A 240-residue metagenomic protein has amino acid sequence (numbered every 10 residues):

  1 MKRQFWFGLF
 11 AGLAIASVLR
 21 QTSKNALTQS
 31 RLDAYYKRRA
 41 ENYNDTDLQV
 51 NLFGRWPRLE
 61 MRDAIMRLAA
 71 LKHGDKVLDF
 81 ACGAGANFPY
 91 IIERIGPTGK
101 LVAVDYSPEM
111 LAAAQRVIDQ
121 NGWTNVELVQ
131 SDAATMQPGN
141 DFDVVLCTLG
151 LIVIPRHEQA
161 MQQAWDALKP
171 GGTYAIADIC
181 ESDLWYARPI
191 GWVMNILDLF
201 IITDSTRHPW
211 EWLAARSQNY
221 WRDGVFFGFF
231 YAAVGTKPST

Functional and structural regions predicted by a protein language model:
K2-R20: Hydrophobic alpha-helical topogenic segments used for membrane insertion/localization
F5-G8, S23-A69, A86, Y90 (+2 more regions): Conserved class I S-adenosyl-L-methionine
S30-R31, Q49, G54, A175-Y231: C-terminal alpha-helical "lid/dimerization" subdomain adjacent to the S-adenosyl-L-methionine
L78-T135: Class I SAM-dependent methyltransferase SAM/SAH-binding core
G96, I154-P155, L168-K169: Helix-to-beta-strand junctions that scaffold the AdoMet/dcAdoMet cofactor pocket in Class I SAM-dependent enzymes
A134-V145: A short acidic, Gly/Pro-enriched loop at the edge of an enzyme's catalytic core that lines a small-molecule cofactor
V144-R156: A short SAM/SAH-binding and catalytic strip from SAM-dependent methyltransferases
E158-P170: A short glycine-rich, Lys/Arg-flanked "PGG" loop and its adjoining helix->strand segment in the class I
